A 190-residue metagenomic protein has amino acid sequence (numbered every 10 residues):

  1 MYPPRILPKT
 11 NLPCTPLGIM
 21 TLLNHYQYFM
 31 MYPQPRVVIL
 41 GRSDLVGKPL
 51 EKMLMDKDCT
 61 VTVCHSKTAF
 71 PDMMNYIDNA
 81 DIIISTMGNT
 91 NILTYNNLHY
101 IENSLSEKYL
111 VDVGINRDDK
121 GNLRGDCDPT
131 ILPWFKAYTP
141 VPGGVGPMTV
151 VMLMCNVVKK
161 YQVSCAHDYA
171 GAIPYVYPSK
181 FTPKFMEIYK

Functional and structural regions predicted by a protein language model:
Y2, L105-A170, Y175-V176, F181-F185: Rossmann-fold NAD(P)-binding glycine/threonine-rich loop
Y2-Y109, D118-L123, C127: Glycine-rich phosphate/diphosphate-binding loop of Rossmann-like nucleotide-binding domains
M186-K190: Acidic, Ser/Thr-rich low-complexity intrinsically disordered segments
